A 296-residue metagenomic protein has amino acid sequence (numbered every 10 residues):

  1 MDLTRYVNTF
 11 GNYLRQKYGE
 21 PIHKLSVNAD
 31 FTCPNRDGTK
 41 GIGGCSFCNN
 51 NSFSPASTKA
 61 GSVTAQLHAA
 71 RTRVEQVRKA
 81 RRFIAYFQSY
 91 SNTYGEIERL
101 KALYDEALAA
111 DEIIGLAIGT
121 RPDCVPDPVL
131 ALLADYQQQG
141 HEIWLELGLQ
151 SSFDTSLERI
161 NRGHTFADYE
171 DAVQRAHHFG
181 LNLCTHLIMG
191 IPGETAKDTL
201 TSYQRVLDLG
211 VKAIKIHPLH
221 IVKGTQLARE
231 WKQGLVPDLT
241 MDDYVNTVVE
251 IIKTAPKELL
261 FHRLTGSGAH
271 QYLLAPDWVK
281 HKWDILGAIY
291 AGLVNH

Functional and structural regions predicted by a protein language model:
M1-I84: N-terminal [4Fe-4S]-dependent radical SAM core
D2-N12, Y18-H23, A213, I221-H296: Auxiliary Fe-S-binding modules of radical SAM enzymes
H23-V27, F83-Q88, L116-I118, I143-L147 (+3 more regions): Hydrophobic faces of well-ordered beta-strands that scaffold small-molecule active sites in alpha/beta enzyme cores
N51-A70, V74-I97, E112-V125, E142-D168 (+1 more regions): Core AdoMet radical
T64-R71, L100-D105, L130-A134, E170-V173 (+2 more regions): Generic structural signal for well-ordered alpha-helices, preferentially at hydrophobic/aromatic core positions
R71-V74, V125-E142, L200-G210, K253: Short amphipathic alpha-helices and their capping/turn segments at secondary-structure boundaries
V74-Q76, L103-D111, A131-E142, Q174-H178 (+1 more regions): Acidic (Asp/Glu)-rich catalytic clusters
A167-Q226, D242-T265: Conserved C-terminal portion of the radical SAM core fold that forms the substrate/S-adenosylmethionine-binding
